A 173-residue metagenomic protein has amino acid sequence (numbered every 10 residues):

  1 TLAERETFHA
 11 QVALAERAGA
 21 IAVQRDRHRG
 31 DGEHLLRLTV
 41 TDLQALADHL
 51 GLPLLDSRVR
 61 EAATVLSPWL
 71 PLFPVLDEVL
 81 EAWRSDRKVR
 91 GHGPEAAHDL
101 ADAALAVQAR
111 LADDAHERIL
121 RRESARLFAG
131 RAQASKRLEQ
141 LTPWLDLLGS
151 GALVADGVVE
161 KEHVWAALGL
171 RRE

Functional and structural regions predicted by a protein language model:
T1-E173: Nucleic-acid enzyme cleavage-core boundary/entry regions
